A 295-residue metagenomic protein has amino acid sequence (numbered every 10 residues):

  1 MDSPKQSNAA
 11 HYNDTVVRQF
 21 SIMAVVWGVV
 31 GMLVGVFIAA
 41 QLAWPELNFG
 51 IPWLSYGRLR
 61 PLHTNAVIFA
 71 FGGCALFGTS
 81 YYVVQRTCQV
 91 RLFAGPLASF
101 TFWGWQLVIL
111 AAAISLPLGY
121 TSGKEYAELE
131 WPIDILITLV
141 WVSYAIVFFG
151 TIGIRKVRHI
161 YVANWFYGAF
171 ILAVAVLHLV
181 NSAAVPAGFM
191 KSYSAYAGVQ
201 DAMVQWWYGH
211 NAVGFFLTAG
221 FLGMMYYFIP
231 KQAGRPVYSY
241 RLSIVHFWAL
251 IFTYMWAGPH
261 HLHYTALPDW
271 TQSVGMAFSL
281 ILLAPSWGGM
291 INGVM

Functional and structural regions predicted by a protein language model:
M1-S21, E46-W53, M190-D201: Extramembrane terminal tails and long inter-domain/linker segments of multi-pass membrane proteins
D2-N13, A145-I160, I291: Cytoplasmic juxtamembrane interface segments
R18-Y120, W131-I152, N164-F189, Q205-Q232 (+2 more regions): Hydrophobic cores of alpha-helical transmembrane segments in multi-pass integral membrane proteins
L54-R60, E125-Y126, G198-W206, W270: Membrane-interface segments at the starts/ends of alpha-helical transmembrane spans
M190-A197, L262-V274: Extracellular/periplasmic helix-loop-helix junctions in multi-pass membrane proteins
